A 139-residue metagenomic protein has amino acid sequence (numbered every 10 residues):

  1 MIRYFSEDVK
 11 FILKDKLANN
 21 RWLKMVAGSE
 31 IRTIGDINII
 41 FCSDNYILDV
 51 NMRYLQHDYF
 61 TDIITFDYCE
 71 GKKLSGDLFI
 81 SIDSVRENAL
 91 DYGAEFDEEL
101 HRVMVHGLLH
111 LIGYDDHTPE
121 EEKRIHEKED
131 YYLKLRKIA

Functional and structural regions predicted by a protein language model:
M1-H101, I112-A139: An acidic/histidine-cluster motif and surrounding catalytic segment that typifies divalent-metal-assisted enzyme active
L109: Conserved ATP-binding N-box helix of the HATPase_c
